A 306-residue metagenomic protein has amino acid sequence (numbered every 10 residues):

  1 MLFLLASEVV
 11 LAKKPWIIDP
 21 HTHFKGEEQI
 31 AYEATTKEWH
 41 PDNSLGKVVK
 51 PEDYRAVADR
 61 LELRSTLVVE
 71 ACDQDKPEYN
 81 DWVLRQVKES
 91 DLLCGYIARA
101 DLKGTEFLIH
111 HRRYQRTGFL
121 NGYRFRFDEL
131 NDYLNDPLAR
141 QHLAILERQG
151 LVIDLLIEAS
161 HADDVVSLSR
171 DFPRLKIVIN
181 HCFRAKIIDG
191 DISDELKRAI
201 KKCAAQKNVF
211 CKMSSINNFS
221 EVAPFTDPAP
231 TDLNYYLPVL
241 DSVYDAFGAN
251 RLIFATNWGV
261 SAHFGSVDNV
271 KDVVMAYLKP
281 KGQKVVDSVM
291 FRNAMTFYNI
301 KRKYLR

Functional and structural regions predicted by a protein language model:
M1-E8: Bacterial N-terminal signal peptides
V9-P20, Q29-A31, T35-L61, S65 (+3 more regions): Mid-to-C-terminal alpha-helical segments outside catalytic/metal-binding sites
K14-W16, E62-L67, S90-G95, T117-N121 (+4 more regions): Short, well-ordered coil/turn segments that N-cap beta-strands
H21, V83, Y96, L146 (+5 more regions): Conserved, mostly hydrophobic/aromatic
K37-Q74, L93-A100, N121-D128, L151-I153: Divalent metal-dependent hydrolysis catalytic cores, especially in the metallo-beta-lactamase
G46-R55, E78-W82, E106-H110, A162-V165 (+2 more regions): Alpha-helical scaffolding within the catalytic cores of extracellular/periplasmic polymer-degrading hydrolases
Q74-S160, S167-S169, F183-R184: Active-site gating/metal-coordination segments in enzymes
Y133-I253: Catalytic pocket-lining loop regions of alpha/beta-barrel enzymes, especially the amidohydrolase/enolase/GH5 lineages
